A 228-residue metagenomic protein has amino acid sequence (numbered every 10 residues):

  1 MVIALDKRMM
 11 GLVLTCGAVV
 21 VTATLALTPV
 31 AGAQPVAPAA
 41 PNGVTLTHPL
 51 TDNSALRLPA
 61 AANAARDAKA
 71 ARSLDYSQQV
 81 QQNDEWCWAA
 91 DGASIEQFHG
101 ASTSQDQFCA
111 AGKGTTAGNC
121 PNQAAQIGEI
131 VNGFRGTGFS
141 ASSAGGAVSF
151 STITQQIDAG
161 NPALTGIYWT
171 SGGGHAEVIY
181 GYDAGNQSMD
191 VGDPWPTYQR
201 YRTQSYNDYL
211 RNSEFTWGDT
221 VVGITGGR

Functional and structural regions predicted by a protein language model:
M1-K7, Q34, A40-G43, A65 (+1 more regions): Actinobacteria-biased recognition of intrinsically disordered, low-complexity terminal regions
M1-P35: Secretory targeting and sorting signals
V2, M9-G11, T22-T24, G43 (+3 more regions): Generic N-terminal initiation segments characterized by hydrophobic and/or small/turn-forming residues
T22, Y76, S142: Generic anion/oxyanion-binding catalytic loop in active/binding sites
L27-T45, T51-A64, Q107-R228: Conserved active-site-adjacent core of cysteine acyl-enzyme catalytic domains
L58-A61, A65, K69, Q79-Q82: Membrane-targeting and insertion segments and their boundary/processing signals
A71-T116: Active-site nucleophile-adjacent alpha helix/oxyanion-hole segment immediately C-terminal to the catalytic cysteine
